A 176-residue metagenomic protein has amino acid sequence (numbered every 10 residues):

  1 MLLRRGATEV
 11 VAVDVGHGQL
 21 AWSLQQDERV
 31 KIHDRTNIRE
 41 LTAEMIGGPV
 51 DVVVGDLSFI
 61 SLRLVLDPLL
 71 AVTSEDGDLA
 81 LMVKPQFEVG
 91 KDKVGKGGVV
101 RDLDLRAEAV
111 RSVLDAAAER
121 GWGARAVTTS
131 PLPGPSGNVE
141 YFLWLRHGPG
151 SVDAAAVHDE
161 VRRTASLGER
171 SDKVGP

Functional and structural regions predicted by a protein language model:
M1-G6: Conserved SAM-binding loop of SAM-dependent methyltransferases across substrates and taxa, primarily the Class I
T8-L64: S-adenosyl-L-methionine
L20, K84, G137: Residue-level signal for inorganic ion chemistry
R63-A80: A short glycine-rich, Lys/Arg-flanked "PGG" loop and its adjoining helix->strand segment in the class I
V83-D102: Short, glycine-/aromatic-enriched active-site segment of Class I SAM-dependent methyltransferases
R106-R120: Short alpha-helix
W122-L132: Conserved S-adenosyl-L-methionine
V139, L143-P176: Flexible, glycine-/basic-rich loop-and-beta segments that form/coincide with the SAM-dependent methyltransferase
